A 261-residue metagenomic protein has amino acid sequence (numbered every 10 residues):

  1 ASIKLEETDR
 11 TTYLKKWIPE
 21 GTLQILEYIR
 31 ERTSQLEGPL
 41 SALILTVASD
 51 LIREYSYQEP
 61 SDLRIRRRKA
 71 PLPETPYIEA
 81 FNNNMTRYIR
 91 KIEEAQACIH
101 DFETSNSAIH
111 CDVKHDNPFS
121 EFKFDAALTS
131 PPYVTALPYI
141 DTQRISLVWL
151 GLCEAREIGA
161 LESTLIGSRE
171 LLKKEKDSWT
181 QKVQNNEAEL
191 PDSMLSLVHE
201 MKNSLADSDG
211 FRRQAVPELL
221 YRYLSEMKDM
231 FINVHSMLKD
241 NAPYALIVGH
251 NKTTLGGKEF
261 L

Functional and structural regions predicted by a protein language model:
A1-C98, I140-Q214: Class I S-adenosyl-L-methionine-dependent methyltransferase module
F102-H115: Conserved SAM-binding strand-loop segment of SAM-dependent methyltransferases
H115-L128: A short acidic, Gly/Pro-enriched loop at the edge of an enzyme's catalytic core that lines a small-molecule cofactor
F119-F122, P138-D141, L255-F260: A short acidic (Asp/Glu
A127-P138, R222: A short SAM/SAH-binding and catalytic strip from SAM-dependent methyltransferases
D209-S225: Adenine-nucleotide phosphate-binding core of ATP-dependent small-molecule kinases
L224-D240: A short glycine-rich, Lys/Arg-flanked "PGG" loop and its adjoining helix->strand segment in the class I
S225, D229, A245, N251-L261: C-terminal catalytic and target-recognition region of SAM-dependent MTase-like enzymes, primarily methyltransferases
